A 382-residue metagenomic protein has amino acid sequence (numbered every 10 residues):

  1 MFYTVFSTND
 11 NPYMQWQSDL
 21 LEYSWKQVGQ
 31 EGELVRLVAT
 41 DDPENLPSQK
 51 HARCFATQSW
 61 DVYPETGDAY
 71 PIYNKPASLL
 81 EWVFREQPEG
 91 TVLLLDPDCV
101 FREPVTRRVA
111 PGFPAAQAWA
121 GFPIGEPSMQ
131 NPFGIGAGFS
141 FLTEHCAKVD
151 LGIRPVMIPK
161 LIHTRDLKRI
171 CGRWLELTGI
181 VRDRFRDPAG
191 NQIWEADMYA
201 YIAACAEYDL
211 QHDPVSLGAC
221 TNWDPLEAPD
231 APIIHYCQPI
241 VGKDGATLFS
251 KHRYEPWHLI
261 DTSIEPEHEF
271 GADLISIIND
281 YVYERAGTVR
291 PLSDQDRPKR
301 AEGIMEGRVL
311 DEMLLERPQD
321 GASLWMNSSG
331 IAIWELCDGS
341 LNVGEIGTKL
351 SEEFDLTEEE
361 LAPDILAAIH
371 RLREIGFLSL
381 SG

Functional and structural regions predicted by a protein language model:
M1-P71, W82-E89: N-terminal anchoring/stem segment of glycosyltransferases
M14, E44-P47, P64, V100-P104 (+3 more regions): Short catalytic/ligand-binding loop motif for oxyanion handling, primarily in non-cytosolic enzymes, centered on
W16-D19, Y23, Y73-A77, E195-A203: A structural signal for well-ordered alpha-helical segments within the folded catalytic domains of diverse enzymes
Y73-G125: GT-A fold catalytic core of metal-dependent nucleotide-sugar glycosyltransferases, centered on the diacidic
E144-Q238: Catalytic core and acceptor-binding pocket of nucleotide-sugar-dependent glycosyltransferases
H212-P291: C-terminal catalytic/acceptor-binding lobe
L292-P318: Long, low-complexity, charged/polar intrinsically disordered regions in eukaryotic proteins
V309, Q319-G382: Long, charge-rich, low-complexity alpha-helical segments
